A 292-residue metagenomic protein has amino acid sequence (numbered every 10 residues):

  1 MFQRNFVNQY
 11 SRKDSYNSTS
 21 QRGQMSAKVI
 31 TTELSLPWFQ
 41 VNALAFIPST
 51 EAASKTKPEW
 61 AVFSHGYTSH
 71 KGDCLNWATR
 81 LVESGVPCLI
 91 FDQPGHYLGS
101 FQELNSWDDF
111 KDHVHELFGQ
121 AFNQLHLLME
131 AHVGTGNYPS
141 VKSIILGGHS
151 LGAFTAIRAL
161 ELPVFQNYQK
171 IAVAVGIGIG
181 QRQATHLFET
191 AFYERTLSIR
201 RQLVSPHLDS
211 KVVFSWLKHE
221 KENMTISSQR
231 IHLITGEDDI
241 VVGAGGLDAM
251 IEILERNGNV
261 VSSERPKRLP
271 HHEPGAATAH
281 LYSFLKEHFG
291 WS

Functional and structural regions predicted by a protein language model:
Q3-A52: N-terminal cap/lid segment of alpha/beta-hydrolase-fold proteins
P58, G66-S69: Active-site glycine-rich loops that stabilize anionic/oxyanionic intermediates across multiple enzyme folds
V82-Q102: Conserved alpha/beta-hydrolase
N105-G136: Alpha/beta-hydrolase active-site loop
R158-P206: Hydrolase active-site cap/lid region
S227, L233-T235, D239: Short beta-strand/loop motif that positions the catalytic acidic residue of the alpha/beta-hydrolase fold
I240-G246: Conserved alpha/beta-hydrolase "acid-adjacent" motif
R256-S292: C-terminal catalytic histidine-bearing segment of alpha/beta-hydrolase fold enzymes
